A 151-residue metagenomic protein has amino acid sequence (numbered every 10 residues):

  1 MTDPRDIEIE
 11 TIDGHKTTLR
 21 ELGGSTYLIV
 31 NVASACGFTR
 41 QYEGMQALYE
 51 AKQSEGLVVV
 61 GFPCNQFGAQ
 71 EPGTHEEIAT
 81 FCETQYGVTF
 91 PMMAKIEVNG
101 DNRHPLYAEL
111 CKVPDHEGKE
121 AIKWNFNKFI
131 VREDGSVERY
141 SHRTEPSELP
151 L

Functional and structural regions predicted by a protein language model:
M1-L151: Chalcogenol-based redox active-site neighborhoods
